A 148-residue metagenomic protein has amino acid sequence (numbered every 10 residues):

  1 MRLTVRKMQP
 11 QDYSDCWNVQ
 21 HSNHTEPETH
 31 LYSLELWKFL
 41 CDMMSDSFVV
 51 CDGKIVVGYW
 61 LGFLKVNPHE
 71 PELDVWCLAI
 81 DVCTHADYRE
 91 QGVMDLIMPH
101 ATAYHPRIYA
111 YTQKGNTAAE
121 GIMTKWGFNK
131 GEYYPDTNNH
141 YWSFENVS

Functional and structural regions predicted by a protein language model:
R2-C16: A short beta-loop-alpha structural element at the N-terminal edge of CoA-dependent acyl/N-acetyltransferase catalytic
L3, K54-Y59, C77: Glycine-rich phosphate/pyrophosphate-binding loop shared by adenosine-nucleotide-utilizing enzymes
P27-D52, L61, N67: Active-site rim helix/loop that mediates acceptor-substrate recognition in acyltransferases
L78-R89, T112-Q113: A short, internal acetyl-CoA/4′-phosphopantetheine-binding micro-motif in the GNAT/acyltransferase core
T84, E90-A103, G121, K125: Conserved acetyl-CoA-binding loop-helix of GNAT-fold acetyltransferases
Y104-G115: Conserved GNAT acetyl-CoA-binding A-motif
K114-D136: Conserved active-site alpha-helix within GNAT-family acetyltransferase domains
E132-S148: C-terminal "cap" of GNAT-fold acetyltransferases
